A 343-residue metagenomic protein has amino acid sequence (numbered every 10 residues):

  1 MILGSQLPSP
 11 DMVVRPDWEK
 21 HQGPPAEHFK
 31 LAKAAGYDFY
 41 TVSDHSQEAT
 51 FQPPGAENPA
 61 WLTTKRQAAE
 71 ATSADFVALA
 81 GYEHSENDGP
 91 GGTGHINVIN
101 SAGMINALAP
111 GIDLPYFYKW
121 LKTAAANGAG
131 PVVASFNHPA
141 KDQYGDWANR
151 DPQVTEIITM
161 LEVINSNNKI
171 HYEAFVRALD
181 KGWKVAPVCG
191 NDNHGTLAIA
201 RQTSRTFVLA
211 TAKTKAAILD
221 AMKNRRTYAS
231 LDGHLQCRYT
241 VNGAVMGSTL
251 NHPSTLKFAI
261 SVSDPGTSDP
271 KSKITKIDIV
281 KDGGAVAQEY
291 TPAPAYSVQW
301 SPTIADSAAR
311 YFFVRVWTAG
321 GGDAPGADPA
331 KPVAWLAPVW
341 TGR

Functional and structural regions predicted by a protein language model:
M1-R343: Extended, charged catalytic domains and RNA/DNA-binding interfaces, predominantly in divalent-metal-using enzymes
